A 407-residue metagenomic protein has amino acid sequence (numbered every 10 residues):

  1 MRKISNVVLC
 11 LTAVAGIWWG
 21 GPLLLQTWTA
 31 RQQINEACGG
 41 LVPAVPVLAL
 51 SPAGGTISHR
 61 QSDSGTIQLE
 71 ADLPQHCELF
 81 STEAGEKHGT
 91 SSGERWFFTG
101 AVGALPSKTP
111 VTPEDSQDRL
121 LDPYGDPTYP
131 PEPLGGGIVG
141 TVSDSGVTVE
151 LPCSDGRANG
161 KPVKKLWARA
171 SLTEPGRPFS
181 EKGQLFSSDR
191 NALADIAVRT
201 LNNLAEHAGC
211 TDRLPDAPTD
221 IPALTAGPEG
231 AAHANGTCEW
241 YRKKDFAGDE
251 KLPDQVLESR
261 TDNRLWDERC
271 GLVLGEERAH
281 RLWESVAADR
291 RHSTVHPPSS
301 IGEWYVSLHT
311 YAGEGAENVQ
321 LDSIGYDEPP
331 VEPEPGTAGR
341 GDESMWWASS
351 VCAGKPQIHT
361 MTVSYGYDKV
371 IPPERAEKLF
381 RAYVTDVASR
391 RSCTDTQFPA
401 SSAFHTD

Functional and structural regions predicted by a protein language model:
R2-L23: Hydrophobic membrane-insertion alpha-helices, especially the h-region of bacterial N-terminal signal peptides
G16-I17, Q26, E94, K165 (+3 more regions): Short, low-complexity intrinsically disordered segments
W19-G20, T29, F97, A168 (+2 more regions): Short linear interaction motif-like sites in intrinsically disordered regions of transcription factors
G21-P113, D212-R291, E374, A388-D407: Extracytoplasmic low-complexity, Pro/Thr/Ser/Ala/Gly-rich segments that lie immediately after a secretion/anchoring
T82-A84, L105, S154-A158, S171-R177 (+3 more regions): Generic structural motif
P106-G136: Long acidic/polar interaction regions in large eukaryotic complex-forming proteins
P130-C210, G315-D407: A short, solvent-exposed beta-edge/loop patch
R260-W347: Flexible, solvent-exposed loop/hinge segments that line or gate ligand/substrate-binding clefts
